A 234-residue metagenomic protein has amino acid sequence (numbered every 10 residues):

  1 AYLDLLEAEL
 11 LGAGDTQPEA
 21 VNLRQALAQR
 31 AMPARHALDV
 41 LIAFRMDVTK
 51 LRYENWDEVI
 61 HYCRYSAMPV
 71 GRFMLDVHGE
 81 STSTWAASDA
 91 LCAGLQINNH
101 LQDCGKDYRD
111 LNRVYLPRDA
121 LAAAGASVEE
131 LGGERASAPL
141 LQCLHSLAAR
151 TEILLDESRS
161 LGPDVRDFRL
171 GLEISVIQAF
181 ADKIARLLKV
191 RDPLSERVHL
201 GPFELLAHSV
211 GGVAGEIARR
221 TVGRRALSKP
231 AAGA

Functional and structural regions predicted by a protein language model:
A1-L95, K106-A234: Catalytic cores of Mg2+-dependent Asp-rich isoprenoid enzymes
